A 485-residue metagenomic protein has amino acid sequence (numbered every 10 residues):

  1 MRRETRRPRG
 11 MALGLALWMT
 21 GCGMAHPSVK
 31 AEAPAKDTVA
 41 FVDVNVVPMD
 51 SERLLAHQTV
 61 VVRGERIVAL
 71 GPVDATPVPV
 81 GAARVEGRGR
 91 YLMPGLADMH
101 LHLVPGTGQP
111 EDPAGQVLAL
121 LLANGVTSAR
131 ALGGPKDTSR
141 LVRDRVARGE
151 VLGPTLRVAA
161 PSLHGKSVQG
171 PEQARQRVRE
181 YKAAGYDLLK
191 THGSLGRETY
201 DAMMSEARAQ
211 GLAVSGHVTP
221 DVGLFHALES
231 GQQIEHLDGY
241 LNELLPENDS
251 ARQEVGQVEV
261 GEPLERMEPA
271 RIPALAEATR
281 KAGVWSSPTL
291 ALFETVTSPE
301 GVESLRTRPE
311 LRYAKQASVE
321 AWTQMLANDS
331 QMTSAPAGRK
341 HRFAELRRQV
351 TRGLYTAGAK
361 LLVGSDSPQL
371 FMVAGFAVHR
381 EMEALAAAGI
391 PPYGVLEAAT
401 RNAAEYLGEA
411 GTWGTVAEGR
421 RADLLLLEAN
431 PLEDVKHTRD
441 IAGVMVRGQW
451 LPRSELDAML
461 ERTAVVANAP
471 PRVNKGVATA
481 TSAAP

Functional and structural regions predicted by a protein language model:
M1-L13: Bacterial N-terminal signal peptides that target proteins for export
T20-G21: C-terminal motif of bacterial Sec signal peptides marking the signal peptidase cleavage site
M24-S28, R447-P485: Extracellular/periplasmic ectodomains of large secreted or surface enzymes and adhesion receptors
H26-D37, V46, S51-M93: Histidine-rich, glycine-flanked metal-binding segment
V29, V46-T59, P72-V73, V373-F376 (+2 more regions): Acidic, glycine-enriched loop/beta-strand segments at the rims of small-molecule binding/catalytic pockets
V44, V60, E65, G89 (+15 more regions): Divalent metal-coordination and catalytic microenvironments
G87-L101, P113-R266, A270-E310, N468: Divalent-metal coordination cores built from histidine and acidic residues
A183-D187, L195, L245-A388, R472-P485: Active-site neighborhoods of metal-dependent hydrolases
